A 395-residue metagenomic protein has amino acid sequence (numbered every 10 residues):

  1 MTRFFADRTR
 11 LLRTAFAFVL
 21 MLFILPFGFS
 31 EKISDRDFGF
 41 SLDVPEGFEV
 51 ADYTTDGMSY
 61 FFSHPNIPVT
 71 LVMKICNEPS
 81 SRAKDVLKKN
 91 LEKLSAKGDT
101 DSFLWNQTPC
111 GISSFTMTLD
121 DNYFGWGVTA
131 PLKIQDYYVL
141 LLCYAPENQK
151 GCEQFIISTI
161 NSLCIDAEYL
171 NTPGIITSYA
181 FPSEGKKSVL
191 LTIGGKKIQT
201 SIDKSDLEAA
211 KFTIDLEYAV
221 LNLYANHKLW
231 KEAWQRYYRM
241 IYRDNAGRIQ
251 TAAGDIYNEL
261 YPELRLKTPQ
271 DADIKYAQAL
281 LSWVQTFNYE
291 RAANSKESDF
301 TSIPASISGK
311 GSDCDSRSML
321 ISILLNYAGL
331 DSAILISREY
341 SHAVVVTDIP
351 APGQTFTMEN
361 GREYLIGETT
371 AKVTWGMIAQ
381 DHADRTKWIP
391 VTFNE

Functional and structural regions predicted by a protein language model:
F4-F16: Bacterial N-terminal signal peptides that target proteins for export
A15-I24: Bacterial N-terminal signal peptides
E31-D56: N-terminal "mature-domain start" segment
F40, F48-E49, L141-Y179: Surface-exposed amphipathic alpha-helical segments
Y53-L140, N148: Conserved polar/disulfide-associated segments of primarily extracytoplasmic proteins
I193-T251: Secretory-pathway-linked proteins and extracytosolic
Y238-G309, T370: Secondary-structure boundary elements
S316-E395: Hydrophobic/aromatic-rich core segments of domains that either
